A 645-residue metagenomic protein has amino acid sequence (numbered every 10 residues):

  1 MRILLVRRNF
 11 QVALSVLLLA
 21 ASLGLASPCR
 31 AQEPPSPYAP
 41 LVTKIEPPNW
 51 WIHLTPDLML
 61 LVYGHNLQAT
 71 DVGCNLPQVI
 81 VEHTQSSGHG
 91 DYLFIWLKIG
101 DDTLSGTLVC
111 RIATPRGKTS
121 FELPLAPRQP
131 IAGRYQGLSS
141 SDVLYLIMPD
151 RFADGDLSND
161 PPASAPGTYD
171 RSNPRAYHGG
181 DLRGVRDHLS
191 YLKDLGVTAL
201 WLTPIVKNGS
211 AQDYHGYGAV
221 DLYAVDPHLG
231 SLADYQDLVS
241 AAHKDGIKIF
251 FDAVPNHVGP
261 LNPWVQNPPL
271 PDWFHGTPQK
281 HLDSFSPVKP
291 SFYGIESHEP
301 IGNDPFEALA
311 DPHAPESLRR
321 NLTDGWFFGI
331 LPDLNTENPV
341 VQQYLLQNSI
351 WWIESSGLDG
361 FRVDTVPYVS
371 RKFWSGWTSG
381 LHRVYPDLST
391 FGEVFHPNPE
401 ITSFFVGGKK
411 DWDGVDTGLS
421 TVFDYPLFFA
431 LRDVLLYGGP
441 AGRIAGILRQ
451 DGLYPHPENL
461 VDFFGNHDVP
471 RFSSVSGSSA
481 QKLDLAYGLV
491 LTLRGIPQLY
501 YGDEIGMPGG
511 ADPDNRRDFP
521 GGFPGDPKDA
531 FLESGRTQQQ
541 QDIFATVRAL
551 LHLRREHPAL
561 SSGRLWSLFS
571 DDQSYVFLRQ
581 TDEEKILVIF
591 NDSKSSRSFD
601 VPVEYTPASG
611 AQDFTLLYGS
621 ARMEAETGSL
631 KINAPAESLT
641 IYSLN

Functional and structural regions predicted by a protein language model:
A13-G24: Bacterial N-terminal signal peptides
P28-A31, T119, A126-V143, R186 (+3 more regions): Carbohydrate-interacting/catalytic domains
Q32, L54-R116: Immunoglobulin-like IPT/TIG beta-sandwich domains and homologous Ig-like subdomains
Q32-A69, L125-Y135: Beta-strand/beta-sandwich contexts
I147, L192, L202, L222 (+10 more regions): Conserved, mostly hydrophobic/aromatic
F152-I350, S355, G376-V384, S389 (+4 more regions): Substrate-binding/active-site clefts of carbohydrate-active enzymes
V239, H243, H257, V265-P269 (+10 more regions): Active-site-proximal helices and loops of the catalytic beta/alpha 8
P457-S478: Active-site clefts of carbohydrate-active enzymes
